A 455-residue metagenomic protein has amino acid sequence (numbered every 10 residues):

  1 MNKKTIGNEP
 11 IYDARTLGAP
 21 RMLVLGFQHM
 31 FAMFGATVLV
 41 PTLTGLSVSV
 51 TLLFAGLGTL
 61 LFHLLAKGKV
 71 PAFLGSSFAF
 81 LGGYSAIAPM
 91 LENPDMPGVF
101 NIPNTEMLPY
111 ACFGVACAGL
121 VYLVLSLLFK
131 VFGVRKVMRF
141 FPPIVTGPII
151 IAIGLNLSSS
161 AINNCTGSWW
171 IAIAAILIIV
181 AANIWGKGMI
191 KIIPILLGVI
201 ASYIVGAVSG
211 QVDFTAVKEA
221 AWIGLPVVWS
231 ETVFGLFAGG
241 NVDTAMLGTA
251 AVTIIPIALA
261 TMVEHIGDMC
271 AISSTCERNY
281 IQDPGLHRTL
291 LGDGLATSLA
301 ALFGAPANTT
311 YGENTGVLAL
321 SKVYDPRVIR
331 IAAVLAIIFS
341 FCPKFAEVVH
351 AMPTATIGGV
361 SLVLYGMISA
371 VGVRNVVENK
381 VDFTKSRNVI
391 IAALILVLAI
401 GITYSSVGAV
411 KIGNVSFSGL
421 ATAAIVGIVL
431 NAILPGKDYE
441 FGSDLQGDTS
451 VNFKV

Functional and structural regions predicted by a protein language model:
M1-A72, A79-T105: N-terminal signal-anchor module of multipass membrane proteins
M1-V24, F214-G240, S274-I281, I433-V455: Intrinsically disordered, low-complexity non-transmembrane regions of multi-pass membrane transporters
T5-G7, F34-T37, L177-A182, I193 (+4 more regions): Juxtamembrane interface elements at the cytosolic ends of transmembrane helices in multi-pass membrane proteins
I11-P20, V40-H63, K67-K69, T253-P326 (+1 more regions): Membrane-embedded helical hairpins/re-entrant loop segments and their flanking transmembrane helices within multi-pass
P20-M33, I171-A175, I193-P194, P226-D268 (+1 more regions): Hydrophobic, membrane-embedded alpha-helices of multi-pass small-molecule transporters
L46-T51, G68-L81, V137-T146, K191-L197 (+4 more regions): Short, non-helical or kinked segments that cap or interrupt transmembrane helices
S85-P89, N183, N314-I329, L335-S340: Interfacial segments of multi-pass membrane proteins
M107-A216, A333-L445: Membrane-embedded alpha-helical modules
